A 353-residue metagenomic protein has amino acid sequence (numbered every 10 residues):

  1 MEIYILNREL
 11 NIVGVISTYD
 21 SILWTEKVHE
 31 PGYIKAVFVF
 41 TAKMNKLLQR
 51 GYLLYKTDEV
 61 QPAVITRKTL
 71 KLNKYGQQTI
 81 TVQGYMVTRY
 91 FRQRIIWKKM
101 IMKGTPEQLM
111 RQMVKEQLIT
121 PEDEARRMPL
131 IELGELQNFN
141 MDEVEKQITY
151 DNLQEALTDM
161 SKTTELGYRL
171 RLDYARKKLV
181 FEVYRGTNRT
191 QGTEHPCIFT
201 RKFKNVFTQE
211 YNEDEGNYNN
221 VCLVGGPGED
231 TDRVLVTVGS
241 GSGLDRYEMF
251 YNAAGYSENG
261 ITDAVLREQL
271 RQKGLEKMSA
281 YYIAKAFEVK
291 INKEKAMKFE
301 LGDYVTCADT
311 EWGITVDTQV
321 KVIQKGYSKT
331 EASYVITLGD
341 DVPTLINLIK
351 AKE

Functional and structural regions predicted by a protein language model:
M1, K46-R50, E165, A175-R176 (+2 more regions): A short, compositionally biased
M1-L118, E122: Beta-strand-rich assembly/attachment modules of structural machines
M1-R8, F181, V221-L223, V305: Short polybasic amphipathic segments
S17-M44, E155, R201-E353: An acidic/polar, Gly/Ser/Thr-rich interaction patch typically located in mid-to-C-terminal regions of proteins
M44-D58, R92-M102, Q191-F203, L301-A308 (+1 more regions): Extended Gly/Ser/Thr-rich low-complexity repeat segments, especially those forming or decorating extracellular
P62-V64, T81, P196-I198, D317-Q319 (+1 more regions): Well-ordered beta-strand positions in beta-sheet-rich domains
Q78-V82, L179, N220, A332-Y334: Short beta-strand micro-motifs in enzyme catalytic cores
Y85-E215: Charged- and aromatic-enriched interaction segments used to assemble and dock large macromolecular complexes
